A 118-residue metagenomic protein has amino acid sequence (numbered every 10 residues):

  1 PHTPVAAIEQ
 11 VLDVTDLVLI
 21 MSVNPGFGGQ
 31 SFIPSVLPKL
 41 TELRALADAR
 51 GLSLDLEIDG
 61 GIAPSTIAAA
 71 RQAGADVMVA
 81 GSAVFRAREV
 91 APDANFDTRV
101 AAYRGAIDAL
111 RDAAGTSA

Functional and structural regions predicted by a protein language model:
P1, S22-V23, G60, G81-A83: Short secondary-structure boundary segments
P1-D55, S117: Conserved anion-binding
T3-T15, G60-M78: Catalytic cores of alpha/beta
I8, L37-R44, I67, V100 (+1 more regions): Generic structural signal for well-ordered alpha-helices, preferentially at hydrophobic/aromatic core positions
V18, L43, D59, A70 (+2 more regions): Conserved, mostly hydrophobic/aromatic
G28-S31, I62-A63, S82-A83: Gly/Ser/Thr-rich beta-alpha loop segments that engage phosphate groups in nucleotides
R71, F85-A118: C-terminal helical cap(s) of enzyme catalytic domains, especially alpha/beta-barrels
D76-A80, F85-R86: Acidic, Mg2+-coordinating phosphoryl-transfer loop and its flanking beta/alpha structural elements, shared across
